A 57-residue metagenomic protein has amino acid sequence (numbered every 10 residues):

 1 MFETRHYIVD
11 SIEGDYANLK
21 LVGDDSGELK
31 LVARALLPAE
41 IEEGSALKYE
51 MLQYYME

Functional and structural regions predicted by a protein language model:
M1-G14: Structural detector for short beta-strands of small beta-barrel domains
D15-K20: Short aromatic-glycine-enriched beta-strand elements
G27-A39: Beta-strand/loop nucleic-acid-binding surfaces
L36-K48: Short nucleic-acid-contacting surface segments enriched for D/E, G, S/T with interspersed K/R
L52-E57: Short, Lys/Arg- and Gly-enriched loop/turn segments at beta-strand edges
